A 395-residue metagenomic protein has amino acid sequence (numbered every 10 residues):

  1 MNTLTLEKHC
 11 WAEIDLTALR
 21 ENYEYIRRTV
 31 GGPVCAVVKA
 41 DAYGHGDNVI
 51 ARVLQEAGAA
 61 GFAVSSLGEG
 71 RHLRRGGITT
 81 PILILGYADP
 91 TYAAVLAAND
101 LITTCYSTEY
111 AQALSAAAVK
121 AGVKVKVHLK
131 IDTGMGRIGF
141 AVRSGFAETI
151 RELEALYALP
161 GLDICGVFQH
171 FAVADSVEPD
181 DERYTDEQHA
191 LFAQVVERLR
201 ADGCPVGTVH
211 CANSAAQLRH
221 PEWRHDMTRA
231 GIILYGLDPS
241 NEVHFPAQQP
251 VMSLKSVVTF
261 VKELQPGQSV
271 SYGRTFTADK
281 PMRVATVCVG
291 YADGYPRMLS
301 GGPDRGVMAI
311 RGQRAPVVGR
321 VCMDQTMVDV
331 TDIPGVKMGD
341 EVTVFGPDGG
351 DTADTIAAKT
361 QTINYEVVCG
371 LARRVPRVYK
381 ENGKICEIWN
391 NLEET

Functional and structural regions predicted by a protein language model:
M1-I102, A116, K124, D163 (+2 more regions): A charged N-terminal "starter" segment
E7, A40-A57, R75, N99 (+6 more regions): Active-site loop/helix belt of alpha/beta enzymes
L19, L73, V167, V258 (+1 more regions): Residue-level signal for inorganic ion chemistry
C35, K126-H128, G166, P316: Hydrophobic "anchor" residues on beta-strands that sit immediately upstream of conserved functional sites
G68, G86-T91, S107-A111, I131-T133 (+1 more regions): Short, acidic/turn-prone active-site loops that include or flank metal/cofactor- and phosphate-binding residues
I84, V258, V317-V318: A structural signal for short, hydrophobic beta-strand segments that form beta-sheets in beta-rich/all-beta domains
E263-T395: C-terminal accessory subdomain/extension
